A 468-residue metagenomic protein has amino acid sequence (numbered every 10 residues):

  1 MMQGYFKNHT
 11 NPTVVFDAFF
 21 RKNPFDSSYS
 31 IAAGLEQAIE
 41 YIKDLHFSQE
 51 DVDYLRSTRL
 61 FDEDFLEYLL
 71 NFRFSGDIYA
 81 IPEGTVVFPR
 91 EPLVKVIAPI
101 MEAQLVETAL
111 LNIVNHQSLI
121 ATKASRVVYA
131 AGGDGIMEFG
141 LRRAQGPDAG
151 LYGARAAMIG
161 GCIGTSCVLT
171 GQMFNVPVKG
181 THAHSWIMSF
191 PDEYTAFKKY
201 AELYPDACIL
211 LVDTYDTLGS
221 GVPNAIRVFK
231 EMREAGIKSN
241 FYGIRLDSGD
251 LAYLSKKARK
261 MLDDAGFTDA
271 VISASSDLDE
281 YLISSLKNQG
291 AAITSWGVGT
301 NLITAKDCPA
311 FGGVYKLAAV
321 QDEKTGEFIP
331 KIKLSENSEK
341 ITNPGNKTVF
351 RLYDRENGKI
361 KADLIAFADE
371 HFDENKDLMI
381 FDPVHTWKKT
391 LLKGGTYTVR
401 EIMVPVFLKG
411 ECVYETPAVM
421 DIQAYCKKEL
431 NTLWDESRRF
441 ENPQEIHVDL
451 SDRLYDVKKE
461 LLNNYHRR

Functional and structural regions predicted by a protein language model:
M1-P12, F25-S27, A265, L278-R468: Gly/Ser/Thr/Ala-enriched C-terminal appendages of enzymes
M1-R56, L60: Intrinsically disordered, low-complexity, positively charged segments
M1-T13, K22-P24, L60, L66-S75 (+6 more regions): Buried, small/hydrophobic-residue-enriched core segments of structured protein domains
V15-D17, S75, I136, V314 (+1 more regions): A residue-level signal for beta-strand positions that form part of recognition/binding surfaces within mature
E40-D44, A80-E83, V87: An N-terminal, globular interaction/scaffold subdomain
D53-Y54, T122-R126, G140, R438-E445: Short coil/turn segments at secondary-structure boundaries
I78-G84, Y397-I402: Short acidic, Pro/Gly- and aromatic-enriched capping/linker segments at domain boundaries
K179, I244, I272, T294-W296: Hydrophobic residues within beta-strands of alpha/beta enzymes
